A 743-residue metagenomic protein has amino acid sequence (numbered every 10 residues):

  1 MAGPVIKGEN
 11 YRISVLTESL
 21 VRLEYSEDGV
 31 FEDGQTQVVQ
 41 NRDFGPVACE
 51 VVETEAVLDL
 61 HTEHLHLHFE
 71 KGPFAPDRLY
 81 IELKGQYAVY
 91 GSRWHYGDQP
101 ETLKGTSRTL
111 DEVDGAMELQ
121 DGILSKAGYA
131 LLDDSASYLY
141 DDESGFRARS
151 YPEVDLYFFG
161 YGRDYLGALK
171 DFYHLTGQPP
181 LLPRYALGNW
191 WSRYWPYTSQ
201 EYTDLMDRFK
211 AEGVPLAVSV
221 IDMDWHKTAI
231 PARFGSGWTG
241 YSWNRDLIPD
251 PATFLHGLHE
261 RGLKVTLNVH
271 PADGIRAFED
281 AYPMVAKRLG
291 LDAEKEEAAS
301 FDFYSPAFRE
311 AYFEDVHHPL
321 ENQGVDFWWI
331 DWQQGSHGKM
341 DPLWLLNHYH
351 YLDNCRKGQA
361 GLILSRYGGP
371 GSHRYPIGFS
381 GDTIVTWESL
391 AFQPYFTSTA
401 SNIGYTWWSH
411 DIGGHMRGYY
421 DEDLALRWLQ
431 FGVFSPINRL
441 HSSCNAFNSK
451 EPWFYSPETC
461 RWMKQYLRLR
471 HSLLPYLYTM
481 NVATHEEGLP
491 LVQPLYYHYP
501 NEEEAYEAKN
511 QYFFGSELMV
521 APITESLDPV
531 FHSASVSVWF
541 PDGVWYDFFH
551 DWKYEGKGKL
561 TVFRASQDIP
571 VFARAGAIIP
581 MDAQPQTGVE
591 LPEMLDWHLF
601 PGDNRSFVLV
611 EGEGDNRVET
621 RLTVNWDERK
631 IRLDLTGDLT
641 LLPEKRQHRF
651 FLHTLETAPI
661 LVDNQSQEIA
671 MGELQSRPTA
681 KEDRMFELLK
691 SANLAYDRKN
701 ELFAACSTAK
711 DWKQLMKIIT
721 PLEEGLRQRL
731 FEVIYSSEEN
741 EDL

Functional and structural regions predicted by a protein language model:
I13, V21-L23, D59-L67, M519-P522 (+1 more regions): Short, well-ordered beta-strand segments enriched in hydrophobic/aromatic residues
L16-E55: A low-complexity, Ser/Thr/Gly/Pro-enriched, surface-exposed linker/loop concept that marks segments flanking
V51-A186, R193-Y194, S199-Q200, M206-A211 (+2 more regions): Catalytic and substrate-binding clefts that recognize carbohydrates or anionic sugar/phosphate headgroups
P180-S336, H373: Aromatic-lined carbohydrate-binding/catalytic grooves of carbohydrate-active enzymes
L187-R193, I221, L263-R276, I330-H337 (+2 more regions): Aromatic-lined carbohydrate-recognition surfaces of secreted/lumenal glycan-active proteins
G290-W329, G358-T386, L440-W462: Alpha-amylase-like alpha-glycosidases and glucanotransferases acting on alpha-linked glucans and related
Y351, G371-G378, F392-F396, A400-H410 (+1 more regions): Catalytic core of carbohydrate-active enzymes
A575-L743: C-terminal low-complexity, glycine/proline- and small-hydrophobic-enriched intrinsically disordered tails that act as
